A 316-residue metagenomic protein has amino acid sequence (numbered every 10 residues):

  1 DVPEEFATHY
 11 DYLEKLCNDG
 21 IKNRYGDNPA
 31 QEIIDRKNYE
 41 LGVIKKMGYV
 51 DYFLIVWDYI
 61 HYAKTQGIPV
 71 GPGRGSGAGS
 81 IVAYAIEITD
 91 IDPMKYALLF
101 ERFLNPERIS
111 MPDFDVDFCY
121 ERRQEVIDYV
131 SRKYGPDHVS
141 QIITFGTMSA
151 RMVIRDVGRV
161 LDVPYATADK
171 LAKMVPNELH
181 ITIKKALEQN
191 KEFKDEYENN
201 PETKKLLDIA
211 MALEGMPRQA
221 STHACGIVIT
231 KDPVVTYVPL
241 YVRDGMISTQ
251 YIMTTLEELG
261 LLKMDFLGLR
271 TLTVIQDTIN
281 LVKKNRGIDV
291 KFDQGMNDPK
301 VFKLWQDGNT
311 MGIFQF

Functional and structural regions predicted by a protein language model:
D1-F316: Alpha-helical scaffold/interaction cores of sigma-54-like transcription cofactors and many family A DNA polymerases
